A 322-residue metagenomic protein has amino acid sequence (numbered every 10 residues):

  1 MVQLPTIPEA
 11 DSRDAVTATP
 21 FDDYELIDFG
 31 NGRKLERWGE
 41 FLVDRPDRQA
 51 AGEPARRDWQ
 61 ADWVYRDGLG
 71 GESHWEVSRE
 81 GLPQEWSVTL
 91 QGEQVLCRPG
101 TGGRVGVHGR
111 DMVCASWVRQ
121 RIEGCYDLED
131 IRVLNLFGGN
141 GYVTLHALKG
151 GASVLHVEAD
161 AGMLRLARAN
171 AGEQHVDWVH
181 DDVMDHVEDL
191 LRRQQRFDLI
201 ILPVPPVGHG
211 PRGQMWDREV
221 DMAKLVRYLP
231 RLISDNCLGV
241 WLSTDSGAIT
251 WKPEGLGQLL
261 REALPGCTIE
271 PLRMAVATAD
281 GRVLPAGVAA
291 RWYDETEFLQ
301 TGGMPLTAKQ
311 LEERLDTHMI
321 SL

Functional and structural regions predicted by a protein language model:
T19-G39, V43-G109, S116-R119: Non-catalytic substrate-recognition/targeting regions of SAM-dependent transferases
E129-F137: Conserved class I S-adenosyl-L-methionine
N140-A152: Conserved SAM-binding loop of SAM-dependent methyltransferases across substrates and taxa, primarily the Class I
S153-E158: Conserved SAM-binding motif I beta-strand of class I
D160-I201: S-adenosyl-L-methionine
A161-M163, H180, F197-Y228: Mobile active-site "lid"/loop adjacent to the S-adenosyl-L-methionine
I233-D235: Helix-to-beta-strand junctions that scaffold the AdoMet/dcAdoMet cofactor pocket in Class I SAM-dependent enzymes
C237-L322: C-terminal catalytic and target-recognition region of SAM-dependent MTase-like enzymes, primarily methyltransferases
